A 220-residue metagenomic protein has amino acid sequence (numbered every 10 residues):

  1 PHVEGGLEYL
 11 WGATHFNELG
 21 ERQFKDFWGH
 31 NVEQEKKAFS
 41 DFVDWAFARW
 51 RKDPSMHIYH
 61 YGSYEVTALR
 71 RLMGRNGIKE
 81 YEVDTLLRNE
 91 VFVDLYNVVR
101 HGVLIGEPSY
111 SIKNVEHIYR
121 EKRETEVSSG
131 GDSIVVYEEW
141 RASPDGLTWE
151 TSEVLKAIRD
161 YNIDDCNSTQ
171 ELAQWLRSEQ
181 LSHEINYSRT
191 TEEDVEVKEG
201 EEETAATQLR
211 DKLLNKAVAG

Functional and structural regions predicted by a protein language model:
P1-G20: Active-site cores of enzymes that catalyze phosphoryl transfer or operate on phosphate-rich substrates
P1-V3, A48, G220: Long, highly charged low-complexity segments
E4-Y9, R51-M56, E121, L155 (+1 more regions): Short, well-ordered loop/turn elements at secondary-structure boundaries
L7-G12, F27, R71-G74, A157 (+2 more regions): Composition- and surface-driven signal marking solvent-exposed, interaction-prone regions in large proteins
H15-N17, F24-E138: Conserved DEDDh/DEDDy metal-dependent 3′-5′ exonuclease domain
L19-R22, E150-S152: Surface-exposed beta-strand-to-loop junctions that form interaction patches on eukaryotic regulatory domains
E107, V115-T191: Acidic, Mg2+-coordinating catalytic module of metal-dependent nucleases/exonucleases that use a two-metal-ion mechanism
H183, Y187-G220: Accessory interdomain/linker segments of ATP-dependent helicases and helicase-like nucleic-acid enzymes that mediate
